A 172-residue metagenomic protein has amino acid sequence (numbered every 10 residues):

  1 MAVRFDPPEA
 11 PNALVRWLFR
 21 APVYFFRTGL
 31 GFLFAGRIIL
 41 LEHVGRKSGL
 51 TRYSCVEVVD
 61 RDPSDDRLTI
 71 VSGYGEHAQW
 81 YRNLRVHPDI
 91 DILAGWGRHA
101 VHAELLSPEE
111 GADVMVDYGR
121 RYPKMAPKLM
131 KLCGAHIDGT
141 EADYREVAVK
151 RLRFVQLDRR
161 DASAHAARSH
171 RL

Functional and structural regions predicted by a protein language model:
M1-G31: Extreme N-terminal tail/first-helix region
F34-G36, K150: Short gly/pro-enriched beta-turn/loop segments at secondary-structure junctions
G36-G73: Short beta-strand segments
H43-S48, I92-W96, R159-D161: Short acidic, glycine-rich loop/turn motifs
V56-R61, D91-I92, Y144-R145: Short, flexible, solvent-exposed loop/turn segments with mixed acidic/basic and small polar residues
D60, S107-P108, R159-D161: Non-catalytic surface loops within mature trypsin-like serine protease
S64, G75-D138, V149-R153: Short, structured beta-strand-loop surface elements
L132-L172: C-terminal edge-of-domain segments
